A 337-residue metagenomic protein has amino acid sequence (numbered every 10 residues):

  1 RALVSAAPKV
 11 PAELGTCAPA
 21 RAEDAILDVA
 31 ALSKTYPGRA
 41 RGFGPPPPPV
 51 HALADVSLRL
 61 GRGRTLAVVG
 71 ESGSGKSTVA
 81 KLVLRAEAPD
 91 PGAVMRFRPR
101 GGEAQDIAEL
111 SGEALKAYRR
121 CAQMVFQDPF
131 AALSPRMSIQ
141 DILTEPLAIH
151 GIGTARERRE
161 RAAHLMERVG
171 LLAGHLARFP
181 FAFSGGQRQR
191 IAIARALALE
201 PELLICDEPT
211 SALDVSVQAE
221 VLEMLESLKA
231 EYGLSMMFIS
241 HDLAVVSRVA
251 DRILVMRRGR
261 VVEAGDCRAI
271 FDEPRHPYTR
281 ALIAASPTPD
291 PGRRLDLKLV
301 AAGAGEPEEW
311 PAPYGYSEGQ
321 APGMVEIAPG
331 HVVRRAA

Functional and structural regions predicted by a protein language model:
R1-D28, P37-G44, P49, D266-A337: Short catalytic/signature loops enriched in Gly
R96-A117, T154: ABC ATPase NBD Q-loop/coupling interface
G102, E157-G174: Conserved ABC ATPase "signature" region
F179-F183, Q187: Conserved ABC ATPase signature
I193, V221: Hydrophobic anchor residue at the start of the ABC signature
A198-E202: A short, proline-enriched helix->beta-strand linker immediately N-terminal to the Walker B motif in ABC-type P-loop
